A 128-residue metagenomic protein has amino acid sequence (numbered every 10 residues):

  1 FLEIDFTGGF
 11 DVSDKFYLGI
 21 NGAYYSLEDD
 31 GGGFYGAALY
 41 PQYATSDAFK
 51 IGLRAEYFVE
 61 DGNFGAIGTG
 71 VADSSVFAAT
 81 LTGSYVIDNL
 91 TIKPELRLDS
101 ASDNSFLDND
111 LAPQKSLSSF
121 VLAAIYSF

Functional and structural regions predicted by a protein language model:
F1-F128: Outer-membrane beta-barrel pore domains
